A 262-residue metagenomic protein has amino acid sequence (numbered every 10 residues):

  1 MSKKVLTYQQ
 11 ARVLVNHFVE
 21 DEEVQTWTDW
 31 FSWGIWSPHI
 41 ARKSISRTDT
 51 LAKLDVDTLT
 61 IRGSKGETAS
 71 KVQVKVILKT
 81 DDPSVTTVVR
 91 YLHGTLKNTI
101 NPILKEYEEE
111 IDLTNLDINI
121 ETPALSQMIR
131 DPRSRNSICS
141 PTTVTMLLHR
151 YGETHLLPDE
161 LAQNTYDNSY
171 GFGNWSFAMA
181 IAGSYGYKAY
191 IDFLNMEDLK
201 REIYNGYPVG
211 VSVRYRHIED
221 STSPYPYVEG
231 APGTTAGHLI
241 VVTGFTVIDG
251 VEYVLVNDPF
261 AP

Functional and structural regions predicted by a protein language model:
M1-L96: Non-cytosolic beta-sandwich-type ligand-binding/adhesion modules
M1-S2, V15, S126, H149 (+1 more regions): Generic low-polarity alpha-helical segments
Q10-R12, A69-Q73, N136, P208 (+1 more regions): Extracellular structured ligand-interaction cores
W27-W36, C139, W175, P262: A residue-identity detector for tryptophan
L59, I100-I103, P259-F260: Intrinsic disorder/low-complexity detector
S64-T68, T86, I138, F193 (+1 more regions): Short, amphipathic alpha-helical segments
K71-F172, I248: Active-site-adjacent structural segments surrounding the nucleophilic cysteine of cysteine proteases and isopeptidases
T154-P262: Conserved active-site-adjacent core of cysteine acyl-enzyme catalytic domains
